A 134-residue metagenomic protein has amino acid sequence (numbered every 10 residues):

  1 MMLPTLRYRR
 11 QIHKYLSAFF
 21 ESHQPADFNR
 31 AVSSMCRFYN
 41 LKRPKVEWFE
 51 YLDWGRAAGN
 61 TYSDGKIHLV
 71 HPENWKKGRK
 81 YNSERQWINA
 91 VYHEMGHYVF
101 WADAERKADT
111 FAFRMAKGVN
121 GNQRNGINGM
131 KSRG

Functional and structural regions predicted by a protein language model:
P4-F20: A short, surface-exposed helix-loop junction/capping segment
Q11, Y15, A31-S34, E94: Charge-rich, solvent-exposed alpha-helical interaction surfaces
S17-A18, F38, E47, L52-D53 (+1 more regions): Metal-dependent phosphohydrolase cores
H23-R43: Zn2+-dependent metallopeptidase catalytic core
Q24, F28, E84, I88 (+2 more regions): Hydrophobic (often cysteine-bearing) scaffold residues that line and stabilize catalytic clefts of nucleotide/cofactor
W48-R85, Y98: Active-site scaffold of zinc-dependent metalloenzymes
N89-W101, D109: Active-site recognition of the HExxH zinc-binding catalytic motif
A102-G134: Post-HExxH zinc-binding segment in Zn-dependent metallohydrolases
